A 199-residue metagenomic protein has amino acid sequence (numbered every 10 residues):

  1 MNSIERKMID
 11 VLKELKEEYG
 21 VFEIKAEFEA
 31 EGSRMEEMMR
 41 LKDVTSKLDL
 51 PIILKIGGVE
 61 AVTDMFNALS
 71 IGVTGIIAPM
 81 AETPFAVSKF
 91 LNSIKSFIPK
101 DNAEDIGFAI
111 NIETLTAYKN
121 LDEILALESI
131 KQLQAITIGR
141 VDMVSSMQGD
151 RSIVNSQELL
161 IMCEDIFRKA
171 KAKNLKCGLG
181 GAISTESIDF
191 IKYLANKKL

Functional and structural regions predicted by a protein language model:
M1-L199: Expand to "…catalyze enediolate/carbanion chemistry for C-C bond making/breaking, isomerization, decarboxylation
